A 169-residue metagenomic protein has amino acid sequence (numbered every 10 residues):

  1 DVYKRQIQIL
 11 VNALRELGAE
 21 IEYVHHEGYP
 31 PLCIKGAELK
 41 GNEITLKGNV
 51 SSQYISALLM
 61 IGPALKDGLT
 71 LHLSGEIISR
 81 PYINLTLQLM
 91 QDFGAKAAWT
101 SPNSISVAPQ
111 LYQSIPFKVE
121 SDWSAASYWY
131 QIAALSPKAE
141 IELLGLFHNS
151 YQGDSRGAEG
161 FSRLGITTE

Functional and structural regions predicted by a protein language model:
D1-E169: Short, structured segments at the rim of ligand-binding sites
